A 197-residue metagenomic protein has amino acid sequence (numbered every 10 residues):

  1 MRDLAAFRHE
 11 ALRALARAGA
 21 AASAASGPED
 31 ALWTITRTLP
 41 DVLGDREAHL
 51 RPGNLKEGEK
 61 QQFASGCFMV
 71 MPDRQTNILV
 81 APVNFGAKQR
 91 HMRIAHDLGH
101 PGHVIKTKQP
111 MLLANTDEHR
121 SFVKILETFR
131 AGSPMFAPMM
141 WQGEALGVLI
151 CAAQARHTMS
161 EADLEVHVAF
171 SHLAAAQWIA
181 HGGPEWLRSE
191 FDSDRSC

Functional and structural regions predicted by a protein language model:
M1-T34, D41, Q177-C197: Signal-transmission linkers at sensory-effector interfaces
R17-A25, D30-Q61, H103, I125 (+1 more regions): Amphipathic alpha-helical regulatory segments at dimerization interfaces that relay allosteric signals between sensory
R37-G44, G53-M92, P101: GAF sensory/regulatory domain recognition with acknowledged cross-activation on helical regulatory dimers
I78, N84-R93, D97-L98, M111-S133 (+1 more regions): Signal-transducing coupling segments at domain and membrane junctions
G132-M140: A short, aliphatic-rich beta-strand micro-motif
A137, L149, H167: Conserved GNAT-family N-acetyltransferase fold
W141, M159-I179, E185-S189: Amphipathic alpha-helical "output/dimerization" segments
G143-A153: Sensory beta-strand/linker motifs that couple input domains to effectors
